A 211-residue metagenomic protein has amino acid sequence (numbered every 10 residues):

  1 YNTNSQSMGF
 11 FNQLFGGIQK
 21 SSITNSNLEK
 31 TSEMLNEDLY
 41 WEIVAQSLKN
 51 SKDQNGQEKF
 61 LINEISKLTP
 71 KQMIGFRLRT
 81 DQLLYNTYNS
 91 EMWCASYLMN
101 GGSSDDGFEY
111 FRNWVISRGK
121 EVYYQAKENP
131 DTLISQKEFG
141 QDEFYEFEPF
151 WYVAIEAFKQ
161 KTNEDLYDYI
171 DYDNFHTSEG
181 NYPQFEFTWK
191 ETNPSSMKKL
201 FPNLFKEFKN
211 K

Functional and structural regions predicted by a protein language model:
Y1-I23: Bacterial Sec-dependent N-terminal signal peptides
I23-I62: N-terminal, charge-rich interaction modules
E29, W41, D165-K211: Long, solvent-exposed, polar/charged low-complexity segments
W41-Q46, N63, L78-Q82, N86 (+2 more regions): Short, hydrophobic/amphipathic alpha-helical patches that form generic packing surfaces within helical domains
I62-G102: A glycine-rich, hydrophobic loop/mini-helix early in the fold
Y97-K127, L133, E138: Hydrophobic/aromatic-rich, well-ordered segments within soluble, folded domains that form packed cores
Q136-F187: An amphipathic alpha-helical core segment
